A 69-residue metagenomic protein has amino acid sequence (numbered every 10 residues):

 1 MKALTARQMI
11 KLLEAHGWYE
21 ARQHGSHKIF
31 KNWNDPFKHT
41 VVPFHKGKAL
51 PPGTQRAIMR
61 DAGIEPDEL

Functional and structural regions predicted by a protein language model:
M1-R22, H27-L69: Basic nucleic-acid-binding interfaces
